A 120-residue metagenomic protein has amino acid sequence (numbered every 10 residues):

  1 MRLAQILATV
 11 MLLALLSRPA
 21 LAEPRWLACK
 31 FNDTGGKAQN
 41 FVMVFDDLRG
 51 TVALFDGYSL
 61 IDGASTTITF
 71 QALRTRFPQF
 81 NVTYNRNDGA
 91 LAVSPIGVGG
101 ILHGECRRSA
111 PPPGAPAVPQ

Functional and structural regions predicted by a protein language model:
M1-A8: Bacterial N-terminal signal peptides that target proteins for export
M11-L16: Hydrophobic core
R18-A22: Sec/Tat signal peptide C-region and signal peptidase I cleavage site
R25-T51, P78-N87: Short, solvent-exposed loop/hinge segments that bridge or flank secondary-structure elements
A28-N32, F70-Q79, L91-I96: Short beta-strand segments that buttress and anchor functional surface loops
G35, G57-Y84: Contiguous, well-ordered beta-strand patches that form the walls/edges of small beta-barrel/beta-sandwich domains
N81-N85, G89-E105: Short, exposed beta-strand-loop hairpins at the edges of beta-sheets in extracellular/periplasmic proteins
V98-Q120: Edge beta-strand at a domain terminus
